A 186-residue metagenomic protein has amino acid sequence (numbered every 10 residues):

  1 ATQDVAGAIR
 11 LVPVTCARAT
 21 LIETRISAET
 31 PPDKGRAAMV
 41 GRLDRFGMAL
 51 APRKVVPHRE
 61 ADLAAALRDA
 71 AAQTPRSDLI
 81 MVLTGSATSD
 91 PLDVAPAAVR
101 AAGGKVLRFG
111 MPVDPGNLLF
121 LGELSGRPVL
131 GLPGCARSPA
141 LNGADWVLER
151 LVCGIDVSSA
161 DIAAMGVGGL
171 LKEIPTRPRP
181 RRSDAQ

Functional and structural regions predicted by a protein language model:
A1-Q3: Electropositive, gly/pro-rich neighborhoods at or near active sites that engage anionic ligands
V5-H58, D62: Glycine-rich phosphate/diphosphate-binding loop of Rossmann-like nucleotide-binding domains
K34, A51-A185: Short glycine/threonine-rich loop/turn motifs
